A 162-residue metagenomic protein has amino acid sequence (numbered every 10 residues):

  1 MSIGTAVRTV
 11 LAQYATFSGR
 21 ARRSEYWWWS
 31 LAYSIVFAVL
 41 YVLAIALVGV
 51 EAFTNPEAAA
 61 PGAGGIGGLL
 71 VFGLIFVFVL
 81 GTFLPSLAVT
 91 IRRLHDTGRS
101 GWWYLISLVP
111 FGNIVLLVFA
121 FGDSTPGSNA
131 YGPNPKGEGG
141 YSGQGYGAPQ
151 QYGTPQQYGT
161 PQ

Functional and structural regions predicted by a protein language model:
M1-A32, A88-W102, V118-Q162: Membrane-interface extramembranous regions at the lipid-water interface
M1-T5, A63-A88, T97-G122: Selective recognition of hydrophobic, aromatic-rich stretches within alpha-helical transmembrane segments of polytopic
E25, A44-I45, E57, G112 (+1 more regions): Residue-level signal for alpha-helical context at structural boundaries
V36-Y41, F111, V115: Alpha-helical transmembrane segments of multipass membrane proteins
F37-F83, Q162: Membrane-helix interface segments in multi-pass membrane proteins
A44, V48-A52, P110-F111, F121-S124: Short helix-capping/hinge motifs at transmembrane helix termini and TM-loop junctions
